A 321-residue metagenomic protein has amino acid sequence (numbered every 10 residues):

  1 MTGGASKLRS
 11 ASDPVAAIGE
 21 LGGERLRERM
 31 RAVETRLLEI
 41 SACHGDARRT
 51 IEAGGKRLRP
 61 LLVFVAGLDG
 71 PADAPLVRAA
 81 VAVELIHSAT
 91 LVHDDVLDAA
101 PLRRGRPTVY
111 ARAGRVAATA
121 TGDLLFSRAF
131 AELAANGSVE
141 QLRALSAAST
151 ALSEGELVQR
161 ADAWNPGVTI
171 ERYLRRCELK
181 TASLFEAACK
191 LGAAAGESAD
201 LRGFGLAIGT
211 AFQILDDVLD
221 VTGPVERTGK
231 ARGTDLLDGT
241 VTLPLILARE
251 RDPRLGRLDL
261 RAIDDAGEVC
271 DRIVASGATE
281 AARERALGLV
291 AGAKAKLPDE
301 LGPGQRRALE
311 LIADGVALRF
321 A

Functional and structural regions predicted by a protein language model:
M1-S88, V92-A111, Q159-G167, E226-R227 (+1 more regions): Conserved N-terminal diphosphate/IPP-binding helix and adjacent helical/loop segment of trans-prenyltransferase domains
V15, G19, L26, M30 (+7 more regions): Hydrophobic packing residues in well-ordered alpha-helices of helical domains and bundles
M30-E34, I86, H93, D123 (+7 more regions): Hydrophobic faces of stable alpha-helices that mediate helix-helix packing
H44-S88, L125-R128, I170-I208, P244-I246 (+1 more regions): Alpha-helical phosphate/pyrophosphate-handling elements in metalloenzyme active cores
I51, R103-L125, G167-T181, V225-R251 (+1 more regions): Divalent-cation-assisted or electrostatically stabilized phosphate/pyrophosphate-binding catalytic cores
E52-K56, T119-A120, A134-V225, A231: All-alpha helical catalytic cores of prenyl diphosphate-utilizing isoprenoid enzymes
G67-P71, G192-A199, L219, G223 (+2 more regions): C-terminal helix-coil-helix/basic helical segment that borders enzyme active sites and/or dimer interfaces and provides
D95, A131-E132: Glycine-rich phosphate-binding loops that contact phosphosugars or nucleotide phosphates
